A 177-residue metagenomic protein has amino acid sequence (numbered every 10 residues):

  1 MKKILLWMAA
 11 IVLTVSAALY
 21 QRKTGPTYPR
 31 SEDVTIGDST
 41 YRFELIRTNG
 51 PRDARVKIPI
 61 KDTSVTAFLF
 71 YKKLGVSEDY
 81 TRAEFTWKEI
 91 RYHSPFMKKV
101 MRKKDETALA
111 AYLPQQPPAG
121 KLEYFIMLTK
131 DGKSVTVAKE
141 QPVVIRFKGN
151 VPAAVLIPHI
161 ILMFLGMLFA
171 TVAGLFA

Functional and structural regions predicted by a protein language model:
M1-K3, G166-A177: Juxtamembrane interface at the cytosolic side of transmembrane helices
M1-L165: Glycan-association/targeting regions that enable binding to alpha-glucans and other polysaccharides
